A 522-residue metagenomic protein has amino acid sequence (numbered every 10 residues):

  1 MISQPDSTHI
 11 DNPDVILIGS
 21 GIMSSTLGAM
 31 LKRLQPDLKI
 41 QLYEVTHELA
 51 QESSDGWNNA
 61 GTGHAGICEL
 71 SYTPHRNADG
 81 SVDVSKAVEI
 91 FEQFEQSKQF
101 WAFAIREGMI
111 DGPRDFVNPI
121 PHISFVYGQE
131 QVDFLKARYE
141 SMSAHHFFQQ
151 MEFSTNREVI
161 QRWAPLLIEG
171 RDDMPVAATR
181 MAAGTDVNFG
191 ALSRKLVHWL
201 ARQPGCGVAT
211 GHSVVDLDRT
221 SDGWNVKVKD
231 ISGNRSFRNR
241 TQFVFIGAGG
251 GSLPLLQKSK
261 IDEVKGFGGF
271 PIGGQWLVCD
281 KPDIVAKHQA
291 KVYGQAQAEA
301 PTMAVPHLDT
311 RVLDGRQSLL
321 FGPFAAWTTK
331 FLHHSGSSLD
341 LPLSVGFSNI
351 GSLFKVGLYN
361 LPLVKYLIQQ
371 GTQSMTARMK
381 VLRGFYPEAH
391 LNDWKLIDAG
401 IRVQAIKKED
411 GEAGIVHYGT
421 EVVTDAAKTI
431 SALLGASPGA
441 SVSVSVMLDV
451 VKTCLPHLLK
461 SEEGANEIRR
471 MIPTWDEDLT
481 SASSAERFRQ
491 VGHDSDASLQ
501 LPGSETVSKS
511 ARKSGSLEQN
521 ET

Functional and structural regions predicted by a protein language model:
S7-M23, Q41: Beta1/beta-strand and adjacent pyrophosphate-binding region of the FAD-binding site in flavoprotein oxidoreductases
D11-P13, S232-F243: Core beta-strand elements of the Rossmann-like FAD/NAD(P) dinucleotide-binding domain in flavoenzyme oxidoreductases
K32-G56: Glycine-rich FAD pyrophosphate-binding loop
G61-R162, S318, K330, G336-L339: Dinucleotide-binding Rossmann-like beta1-alpha1 core, especially the glycine-rich loop that anchors the ADP
D111-I120, F125-Q203, G207-A209, L217-D222 (+1 more regions): Flavin (FAD/FMN) cofactor-binding and adjacent substrate-gating region of FAD-dependent oxidoreductase domains
M174-A183, A191, F331-K460: C-terminal catalytic lobe of FAD-dependent flavoproteins
V215-R238: Conserved beta-strand-loop-beta-strand element in the redox core of flavoprotein oxidoreductases
I246-I261: Flavin (primarily FAD) binding-site architecture
